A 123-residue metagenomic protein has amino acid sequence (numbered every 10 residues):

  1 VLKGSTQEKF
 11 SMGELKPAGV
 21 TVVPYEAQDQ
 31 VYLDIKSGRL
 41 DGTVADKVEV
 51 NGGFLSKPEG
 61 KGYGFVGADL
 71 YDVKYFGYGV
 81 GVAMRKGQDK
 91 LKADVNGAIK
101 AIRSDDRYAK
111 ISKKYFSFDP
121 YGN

Functional and structural regions predicted by a protein language model:
V1-N123: Proline/Glycine/Serine-rich low-complexity intrinsically disordered segments that serve as flexible stalks/linkers
